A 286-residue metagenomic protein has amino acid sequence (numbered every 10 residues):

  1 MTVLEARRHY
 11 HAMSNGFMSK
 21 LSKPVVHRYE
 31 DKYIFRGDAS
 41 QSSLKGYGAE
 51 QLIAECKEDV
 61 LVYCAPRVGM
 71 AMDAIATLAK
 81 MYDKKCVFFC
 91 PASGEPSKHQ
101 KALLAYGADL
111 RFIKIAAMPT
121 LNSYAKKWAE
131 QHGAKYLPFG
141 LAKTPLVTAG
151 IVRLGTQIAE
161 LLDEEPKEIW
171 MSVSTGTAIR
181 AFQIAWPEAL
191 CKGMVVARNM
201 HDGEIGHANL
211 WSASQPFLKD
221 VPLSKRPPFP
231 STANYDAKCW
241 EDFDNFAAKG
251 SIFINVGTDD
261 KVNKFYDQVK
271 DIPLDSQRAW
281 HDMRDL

Functional and structural regions predicted by a protein language model:
T2-D59: Positively charged, low-complexity intrinsically disordered leader regions
A54-C56, D73-K84, Q183-E188, D242-A247: Alpha-helix C-terminal capping segments
E58-L78, Y82-C90, K167-T175: A short, small-residue-rich loop immediately preceding and capping a beta-strand
C86-S93, K192-R198: Short internal beta-strands
A92-L162, G206-P230: Small/polar-residue-rich loop-to-helix segments that shape phosphate-bearing ligand pockets
I151-L162, E168-R180: Internal active-site segments that recognize and position negatively charged phosphoryl groups and nucleotide moieties
E188-A247, D267-L286: Active-site/ligand-binding loops adjacent to catalytic centers
